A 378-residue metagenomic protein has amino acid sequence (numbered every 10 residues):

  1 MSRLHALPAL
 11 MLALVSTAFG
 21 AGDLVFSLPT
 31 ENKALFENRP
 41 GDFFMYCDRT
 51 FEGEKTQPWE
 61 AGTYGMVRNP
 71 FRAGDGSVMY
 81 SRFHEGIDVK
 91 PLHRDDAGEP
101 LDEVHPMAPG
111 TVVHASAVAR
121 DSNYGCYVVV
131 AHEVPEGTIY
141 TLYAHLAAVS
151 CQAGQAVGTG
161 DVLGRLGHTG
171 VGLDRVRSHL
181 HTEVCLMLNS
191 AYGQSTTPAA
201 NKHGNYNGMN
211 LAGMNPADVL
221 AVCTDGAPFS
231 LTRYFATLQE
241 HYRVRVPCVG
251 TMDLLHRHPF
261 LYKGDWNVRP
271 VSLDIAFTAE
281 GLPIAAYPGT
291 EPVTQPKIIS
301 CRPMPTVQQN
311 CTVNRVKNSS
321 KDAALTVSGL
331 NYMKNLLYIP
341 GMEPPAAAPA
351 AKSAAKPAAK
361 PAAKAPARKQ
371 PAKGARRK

Functional and structural regions predicted by a protein language model:
M1-P8: Bacterial N-terminal signal peptides that target proteins for export
P8-T17: Bacterial N-terminal signal peptides
G20-C126, H168, N205-A347: Surface-exposed, glycine-biased beta-strand/turn segments
K90-H93, Y140-A148, G167-H168, N201-H203: Short helix/strand-bridging catalytic loops that position acidic/His residues to coordinate divalent metals and engage
E99-L101, H105-A148, R175-R177, H181: Zn2+-dependent peptidoglycan hydrolase active-site motif and core
M107, C151-Q152, V157: Surface-exposed strand-loop junctions at beta-sheet edges and helix termini that form docking/interaction patches
S122, C126-A131, Q155-S230: Conserved, short, structured surface segments that act as functional micro-motifs
A346-K378: Compositionally biased, proline/threonine/alanine/serine-rich low-complexity intrinsically disordered stretches
